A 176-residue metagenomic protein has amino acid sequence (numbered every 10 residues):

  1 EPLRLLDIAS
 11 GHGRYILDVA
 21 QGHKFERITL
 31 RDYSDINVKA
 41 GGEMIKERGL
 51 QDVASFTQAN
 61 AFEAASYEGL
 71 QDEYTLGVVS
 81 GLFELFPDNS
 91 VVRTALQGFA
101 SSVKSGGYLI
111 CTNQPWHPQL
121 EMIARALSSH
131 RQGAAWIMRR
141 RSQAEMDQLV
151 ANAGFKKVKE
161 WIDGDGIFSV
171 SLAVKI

Functional and structural regions predicted by a protein language model:
H12-F25: Conserved SAM-binding loop of SAM-dependent methyltransferases across substrates and taxa, primarily the Class I
S34-I36: Conserved SAM/SAH-binding beta-strand->alpha-helix loop
G41-G42: Conserved SAM-binding loop
S66-G77: A short acidic, Gly/Pro-enriched loop at the edge of an enzyme's catalytic core that lines a small-molecule cofactor
R93-S105: A short glycine-rich, Lys/Arg-flanked "PGG" loop and its adjoining helix->strand segment in the class I
G106-N113: Conserved beta-strand signature within the Rossmann-like core of class I S-adenosyl-L-methionine
I137-A153: Short alpha-helix
G154-I176: Core SAM-dependent methyltransferase catalytic element
